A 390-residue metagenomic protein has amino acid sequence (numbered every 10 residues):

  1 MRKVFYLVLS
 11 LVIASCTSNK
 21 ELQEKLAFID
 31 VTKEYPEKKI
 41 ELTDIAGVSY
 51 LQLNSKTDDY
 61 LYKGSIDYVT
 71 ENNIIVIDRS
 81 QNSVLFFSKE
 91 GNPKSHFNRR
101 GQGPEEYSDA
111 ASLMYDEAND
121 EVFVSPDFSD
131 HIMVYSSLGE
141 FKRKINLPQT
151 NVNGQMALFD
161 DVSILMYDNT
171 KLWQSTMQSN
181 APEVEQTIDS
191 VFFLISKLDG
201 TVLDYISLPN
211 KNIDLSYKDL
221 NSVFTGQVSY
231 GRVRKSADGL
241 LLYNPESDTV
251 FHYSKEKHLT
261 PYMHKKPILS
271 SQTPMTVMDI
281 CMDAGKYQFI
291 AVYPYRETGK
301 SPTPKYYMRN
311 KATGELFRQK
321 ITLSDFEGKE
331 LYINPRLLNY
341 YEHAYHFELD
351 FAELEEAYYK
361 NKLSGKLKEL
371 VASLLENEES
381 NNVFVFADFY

Functional and structural regions predicted by a protein language model:
A14-S15: C-terminal motif of bacterial Sec signal peptides marking the signal peptidase cleavage site
K20-Q52: Blade/loop signatures of beta-propeller domains
V48-N82: Beta-strand-rich domains and repeat architectures in extracellular enzymes and scaffolds, especially beta-propellers
N54-D59, N92-N119, P126-D127, P148-Q149: Blade-loop segments of beta-propeller domains
T57, N98-E105, N146-N153, P209-I213 (+2 more regions): Short coil/turn segments at the loop-to-beta-strand junctions that recur within blades of beta-propeller repeat folds
Y62-I66, S108-L113, T150-L158, Q272-C281 (+1 more regions): Repeated scaffold domains used in trafficking and secretory/extracellular systems, primarily beta-propellers
S125-E183, T187-S190, Y205-N212: Asp-box/WD-like beta-propeller blade repeats and closely related beta-sheet repeat scaffolds
T260-D279, A312-E342, E355: Conserved blade-ending motifs and adjacent loop-strand segments that build the rim/top face of beta-propeller domains
